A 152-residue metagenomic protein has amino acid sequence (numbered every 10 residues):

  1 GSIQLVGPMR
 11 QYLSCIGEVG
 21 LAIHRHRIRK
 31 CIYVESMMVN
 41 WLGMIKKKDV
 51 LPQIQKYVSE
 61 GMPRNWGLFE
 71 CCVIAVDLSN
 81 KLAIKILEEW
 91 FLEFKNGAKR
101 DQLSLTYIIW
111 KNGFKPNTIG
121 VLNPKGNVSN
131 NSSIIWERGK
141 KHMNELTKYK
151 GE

Functional and structural regions predicted by a protein language model:
I3-E152: Glycosyltransferase catalytic domains, chiefly GT-A lineage
